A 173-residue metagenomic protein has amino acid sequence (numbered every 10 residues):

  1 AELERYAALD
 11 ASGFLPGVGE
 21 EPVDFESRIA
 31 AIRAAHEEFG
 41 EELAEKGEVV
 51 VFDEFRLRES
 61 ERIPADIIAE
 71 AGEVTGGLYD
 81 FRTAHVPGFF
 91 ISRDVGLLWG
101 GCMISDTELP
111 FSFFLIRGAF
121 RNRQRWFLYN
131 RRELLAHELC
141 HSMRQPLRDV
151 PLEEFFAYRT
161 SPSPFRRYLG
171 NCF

Functional and structural regions predicted by a protein language model:
A1-G72: N-terminal pre-first-transmembrane soluble regions of secretory-pathway and organelle membrane proteins
A7-D10, R117, R121-N122, L139: Generic, low-specificity signal for short hydrophobic/alpha-helical stretches with a mild N-terminal bias, encompassing
E21, N122-Q124, P162: Intrinsic-disorder/low-complexity, polar/charged segments
D66-L128: Active-site scaffold of zinc-dependent metalloenzymes
Y129-P146: Active-site recognition of the HExxH zinc-binding catalytic motif
L147-F173: Post-HExxH zinc-binding segment in Zn-dependent metallohydrolases
